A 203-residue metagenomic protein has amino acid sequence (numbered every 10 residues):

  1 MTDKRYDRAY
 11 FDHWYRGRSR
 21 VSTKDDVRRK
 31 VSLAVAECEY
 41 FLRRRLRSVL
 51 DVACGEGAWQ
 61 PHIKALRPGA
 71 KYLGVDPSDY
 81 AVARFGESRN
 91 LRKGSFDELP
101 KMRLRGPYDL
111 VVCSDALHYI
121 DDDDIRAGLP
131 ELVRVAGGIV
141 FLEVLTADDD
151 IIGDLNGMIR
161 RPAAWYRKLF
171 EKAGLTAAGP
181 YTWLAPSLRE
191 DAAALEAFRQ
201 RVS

Functional and structural regions predicted by a protein language model:
M1-L104, I120-S203: Class I (Rossmann-like) S-adenosyl-L-methionine-dependent methyltransferase catalytic domain, capturing the SAM-binding
V112: A conserved beta-strand element that flanks and buttresses the S-adenosyl-L-methionine
D115-Y119: Short catalytic micro-motifs in class I SAM-dependent methyltransferases
